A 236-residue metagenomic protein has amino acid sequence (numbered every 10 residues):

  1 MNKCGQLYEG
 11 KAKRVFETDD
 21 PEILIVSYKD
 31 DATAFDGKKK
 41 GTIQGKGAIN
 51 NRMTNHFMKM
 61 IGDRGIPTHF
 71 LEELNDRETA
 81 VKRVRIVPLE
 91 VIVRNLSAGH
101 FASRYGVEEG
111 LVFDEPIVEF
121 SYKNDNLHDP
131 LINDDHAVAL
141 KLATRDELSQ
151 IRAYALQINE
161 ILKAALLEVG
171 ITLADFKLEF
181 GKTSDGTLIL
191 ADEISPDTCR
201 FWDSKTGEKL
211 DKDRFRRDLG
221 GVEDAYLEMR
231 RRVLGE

Functional and structural regions predicted by a protein language model:
N2-S121, V233: Active-site loop/lid in soluble adenylation, ligation, and acyl-transfer enzymes
K38-A48, I132-Y154: Short histidine-centered catalytic/ligand-binding loop motif
E72-R77, L166-K182: A short glycine-rich, hydrophobically flanked beta-strand micro-motif that places a catalytic Asp/Glu for divalent metal
V93, L173-D192: Conserved metal-phosphate-binding beta-hairpin within the catalytic cores of diverse ATP-dependent phosphoryl-transfer
L111, E119-D129, V138-T144, G221 (+1 more regions): An exposed, glycine/acidic-rich loop-and-rim segment of catalytic or binding clefts
L111, P116-H128, N159-G170, S195-R200: Phosphate-binding core of ATP-grasp and ATP-grasp-like enzymes
L142-A174: A long amphipathic alpha-helix within ATP-dependent nucleotide-binding catalytic cores
I194-E236: C-terminal helix-cap and adjacent tail motif
